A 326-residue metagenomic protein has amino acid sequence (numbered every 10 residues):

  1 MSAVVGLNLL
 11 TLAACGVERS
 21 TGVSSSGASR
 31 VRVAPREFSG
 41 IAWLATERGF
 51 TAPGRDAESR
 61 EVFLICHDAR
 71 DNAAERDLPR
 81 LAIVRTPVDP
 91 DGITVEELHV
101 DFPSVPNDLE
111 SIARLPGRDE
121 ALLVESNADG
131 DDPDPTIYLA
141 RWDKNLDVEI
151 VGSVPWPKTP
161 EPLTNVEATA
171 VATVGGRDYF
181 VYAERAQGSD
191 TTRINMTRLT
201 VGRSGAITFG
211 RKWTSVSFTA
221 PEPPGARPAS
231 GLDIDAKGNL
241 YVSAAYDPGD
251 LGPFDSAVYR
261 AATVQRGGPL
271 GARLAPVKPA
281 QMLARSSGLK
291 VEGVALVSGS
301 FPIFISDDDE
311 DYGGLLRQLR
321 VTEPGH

Functional and structural regions predicted by a protein language model:
S2-T11: Bacterial N-terminal signal peptides
G16-H326: Sequence/structural signature of beta-propeller domains
